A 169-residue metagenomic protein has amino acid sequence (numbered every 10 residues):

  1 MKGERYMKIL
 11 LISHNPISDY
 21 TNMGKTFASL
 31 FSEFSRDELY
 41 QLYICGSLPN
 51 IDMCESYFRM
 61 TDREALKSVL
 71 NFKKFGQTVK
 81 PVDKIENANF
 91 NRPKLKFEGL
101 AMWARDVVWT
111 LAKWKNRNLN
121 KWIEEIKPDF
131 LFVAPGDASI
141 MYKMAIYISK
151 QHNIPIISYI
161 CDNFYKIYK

Functional and structural regions predicted by a protein language model:
M1-Q77: N-terminal subdomain of nucleotide-sugar transferases
I9, F130, A134, I146-I167: Active-site proximal beta-strand in glycosyltransferases
I17-Y20, V107-L111, K169: Short, flexible loop segments at the rims of nucleotide/cofactor-binding pockets, characterized by
T21-N22, I51-C54, P135, Y142-I146 (+1 more regions): A short acidic (Asp/Glu
T26, L30, K143-I148: A short acidic, amphipathic alpha-helical/loop segment
V79-F130: Conserved nucleotide-sugar donor-binding subdomain of glycosyltransferases
L119-M141, P155-I157: Short N-terminal targeting/anchoring amphipathic segment
